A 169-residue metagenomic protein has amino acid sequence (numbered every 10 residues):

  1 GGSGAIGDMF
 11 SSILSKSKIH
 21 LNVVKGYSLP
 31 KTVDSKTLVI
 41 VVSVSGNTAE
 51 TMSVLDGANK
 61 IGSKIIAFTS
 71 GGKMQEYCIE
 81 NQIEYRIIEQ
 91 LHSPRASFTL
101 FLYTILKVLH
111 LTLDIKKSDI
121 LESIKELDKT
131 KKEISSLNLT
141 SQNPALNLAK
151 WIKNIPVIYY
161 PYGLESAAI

Functional and structural regions predicted by a protein language model:
G1-K129: Glycine-rich phosphate-binding loops that contact phosphosugars or nucleotide phosphates
L111-I169: Active-site phosphate/pyrophosphate-binding segments
